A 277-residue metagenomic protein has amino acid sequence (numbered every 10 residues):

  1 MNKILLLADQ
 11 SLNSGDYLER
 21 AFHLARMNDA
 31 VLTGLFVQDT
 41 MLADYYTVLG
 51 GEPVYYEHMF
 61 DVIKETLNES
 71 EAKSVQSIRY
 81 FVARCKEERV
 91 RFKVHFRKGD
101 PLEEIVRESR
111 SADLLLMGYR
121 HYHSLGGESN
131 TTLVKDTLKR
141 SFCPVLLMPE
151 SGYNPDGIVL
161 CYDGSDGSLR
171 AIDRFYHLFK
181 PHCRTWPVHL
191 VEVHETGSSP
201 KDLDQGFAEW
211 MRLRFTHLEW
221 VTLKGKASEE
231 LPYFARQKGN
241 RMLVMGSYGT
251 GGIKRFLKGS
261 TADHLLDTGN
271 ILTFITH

Functional and structural regions predicted by a protein language model:
M1-F60, Y153-T222, N240: Small/aliphatic-rich secondary-structure junction motif
S14, R20, V94, D100-G152 (+1 more regions): Gly/Ser-rich helix-loop-strand patches that form or flank binding pockets for ribonucleotide-derived cofactors
A21, F81, I105, F175 (+3 more regions): Aromatic/hydrophobic pocket-lining residues that form π-stacking "cages" and hydrophobic walls in ligand
Y56-K73: A short acidic, glycine-rich active-site loop that binds or catalyzes chemistry on phosphate/adenosine moieties
K73-F81, E87-E88: Ordered, amphipathic secondary-structure segments that act as subunit-interaction surfaces in large macromolecular
C85-K93, R214-E219: A short helix-to-beta-strand connector/capping loop
G99-L102, G225-E229: Short acidic loop-to-helix transition motifs that present clustered carboxylates
A208, K226-R236: A short, acidic, amphipathic alpha-helical segment used as a generic capping/interface helix at domain edges
